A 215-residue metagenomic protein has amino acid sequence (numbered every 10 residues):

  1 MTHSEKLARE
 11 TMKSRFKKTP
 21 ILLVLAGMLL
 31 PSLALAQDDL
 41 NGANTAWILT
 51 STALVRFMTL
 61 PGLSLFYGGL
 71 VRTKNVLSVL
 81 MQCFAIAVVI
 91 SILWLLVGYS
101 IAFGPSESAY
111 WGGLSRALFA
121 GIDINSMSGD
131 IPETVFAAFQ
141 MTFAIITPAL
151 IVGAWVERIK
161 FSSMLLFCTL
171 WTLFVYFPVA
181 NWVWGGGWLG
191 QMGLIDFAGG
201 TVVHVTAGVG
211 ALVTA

Functional and structural regions predicted by a protein language model:
H3-A215: Hydrophobic alpha-helical transmembrane bundles of multi-pass membrane proteins
